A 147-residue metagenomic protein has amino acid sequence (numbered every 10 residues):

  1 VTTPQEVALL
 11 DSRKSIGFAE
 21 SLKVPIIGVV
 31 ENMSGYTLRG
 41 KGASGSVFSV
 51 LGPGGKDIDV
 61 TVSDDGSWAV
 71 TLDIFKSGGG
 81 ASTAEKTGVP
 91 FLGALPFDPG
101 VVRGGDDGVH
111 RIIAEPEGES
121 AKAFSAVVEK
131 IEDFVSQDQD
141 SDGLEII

Functional and structural regions predicted by a protein language model:
V1-I16: Conserved Switch II/interswitch segment of TRAFAC-class P-loop GTPases
I16-I147: C-terminal lobe/tail of nucleotide-utilizing enzymes
